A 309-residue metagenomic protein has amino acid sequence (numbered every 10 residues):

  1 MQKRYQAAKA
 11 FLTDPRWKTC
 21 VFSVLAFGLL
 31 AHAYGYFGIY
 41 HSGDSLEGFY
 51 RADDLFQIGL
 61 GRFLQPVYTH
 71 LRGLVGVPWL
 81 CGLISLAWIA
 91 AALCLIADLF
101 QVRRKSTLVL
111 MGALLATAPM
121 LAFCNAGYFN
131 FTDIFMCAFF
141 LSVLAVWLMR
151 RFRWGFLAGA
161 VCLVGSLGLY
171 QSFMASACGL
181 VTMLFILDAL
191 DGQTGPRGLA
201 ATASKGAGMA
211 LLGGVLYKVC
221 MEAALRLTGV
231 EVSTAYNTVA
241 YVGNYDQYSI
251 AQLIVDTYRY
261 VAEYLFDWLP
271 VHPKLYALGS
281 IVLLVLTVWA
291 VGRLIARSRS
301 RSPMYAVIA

Functional and structural regions predicted by a protein language model:
L55-W88, D256-R259: Short hydrophobic/aromatic helix or loop-helix immediately within or flanking a transmembrane segment in polytopic
I58, R62, S85-A87, S106-R150 (+3 more regions): Membrane-interface micro-motifs in multi-pass membrane enzymes
L83-K105, L144, L286-R293: Transmembrane-helix motifs of polytopic, lipid-linked glycan transferases
A91-C94, R259-A262, D267-R301: Hydrophobic, aromatic-rich transmembrane alpha-helices and their immediate juxtamembrane boundary segments
A113, R297-A309: Transmembrane alpha-helix segments characteristic of polytopic inner-membrane glycan-assembly/cell-envelope
S142-F156, D188-T194: Membrane-interface transmembrane helices that cradle and orient dolichyl/undecaprenyl
G155-Q171, S176, T182: Membrane-interface alpha helices of multi-pass inner-membrane proteins
A177-L211: Perimembrane helix-loop-helix junctions
